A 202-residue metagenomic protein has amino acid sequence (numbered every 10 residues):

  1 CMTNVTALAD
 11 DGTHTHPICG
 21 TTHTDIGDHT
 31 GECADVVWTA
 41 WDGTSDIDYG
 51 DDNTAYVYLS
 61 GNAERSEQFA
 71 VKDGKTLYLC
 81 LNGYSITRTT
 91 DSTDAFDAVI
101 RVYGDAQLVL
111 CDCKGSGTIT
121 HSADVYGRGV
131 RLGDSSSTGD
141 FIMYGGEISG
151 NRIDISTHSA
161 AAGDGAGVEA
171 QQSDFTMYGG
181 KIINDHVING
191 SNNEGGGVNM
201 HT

Functional and structural regions predicted by a protein language model:
C1-G12: Sec-dependent signal peptide cleavage junction
D10-Q68: Acidic Gly/Asp/Thr-rich repetitive segments characteristic of extracellular carbohydrate-active and adhesion proteins
D52, Y56-Y58, F69-A70, T76 (+3 more regions): Solvent-exposed loop/turn and edge beta-strand elements of beta-rich ligand-binding domains
A63, I86, G115-V125, I148-I153 (+1 more regions): Beta-rich extracellular carbohydrate-active architectures
E64-Y78, T87-D112, T120-F141, T157-S173 (+1 more regions): Extracellular beta-strand-rich solenoid/capping regions of secreted or surface-exposed proteins that bind or remodel
G129, G146, G165-G167, G180 (+1 more regions): Periodic glycine anchor positions in long extracellular repeat architectures
